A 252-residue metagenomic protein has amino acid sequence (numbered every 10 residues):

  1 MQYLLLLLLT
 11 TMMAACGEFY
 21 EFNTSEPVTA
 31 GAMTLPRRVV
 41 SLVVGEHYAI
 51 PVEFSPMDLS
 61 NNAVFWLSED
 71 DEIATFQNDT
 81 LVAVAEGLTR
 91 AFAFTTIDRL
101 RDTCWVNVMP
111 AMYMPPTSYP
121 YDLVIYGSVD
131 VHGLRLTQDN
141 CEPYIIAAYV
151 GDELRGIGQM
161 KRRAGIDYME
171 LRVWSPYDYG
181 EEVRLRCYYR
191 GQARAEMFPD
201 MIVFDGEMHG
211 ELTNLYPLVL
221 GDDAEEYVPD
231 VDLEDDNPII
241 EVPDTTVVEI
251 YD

Functional and structural regions predicted by a protein language model:
M1-A14: Sec-dependent bacterial lipoprotein signal peptides
L5-L8, F76-Q77, K161-A164: Short, ordered beta-strand-loop transition motifs
L7-L8, E86, V242-P243: Low-complexity intrinsically disordered segments
M12-M13, A91, I97, W105 (+2 more regions): Serine/threonine-rich, low-complexity intrinsically disordered segments
G17-A111: Extracytoplasmic soluble-region selector
G17-E26, P110-D252: Primarily marks secretory-pathway-exposed extracellular/lumenal segments that are disulfide- and glycosylation-prone
